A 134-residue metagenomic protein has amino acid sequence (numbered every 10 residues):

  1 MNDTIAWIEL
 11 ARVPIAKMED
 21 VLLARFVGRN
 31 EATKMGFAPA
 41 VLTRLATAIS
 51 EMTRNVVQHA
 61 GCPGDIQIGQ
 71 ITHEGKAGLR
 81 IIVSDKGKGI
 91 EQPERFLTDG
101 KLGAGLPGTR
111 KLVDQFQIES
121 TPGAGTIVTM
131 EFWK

Functional and structural regions predicted by a protein language model:
M1-I15, K111-K134: Flexible, glycine-/charge-rich segments associated with ATP-binding catalytic modules
M18, L22-S50: Conserved short strand/loop->alpha-helix "switch" segment adjacent to the catalytic nucleotide/phosphoryl-transfer site
M52, V56-A60: Short helix-loop "hinge" at the ATP-lid/N-box region of the Bergerat-fold HATPase_c
H59-G69: G2-box/ATP-lid motif of Bergerat-fold
I66, L79-I81, V128: Hydrophobic/aromatic residues in the conserved F-box-adjacent beta-strands of the Bergerat ATP-binding
G69-H73, E119-T121: Short beta-strand micro-motifs enriched in acidic
K76-G103: Glycine-rich/acidic phosphate-handling loop/turn and adjacent ATP-lid/helix of nucleotide-binding kinase/ATPase domains
P93-T121: ATP phosphate-binding glycine-rich loop and adjacent ATP-lid/helix-beta elements within ATP-binding kinase/ATPase
